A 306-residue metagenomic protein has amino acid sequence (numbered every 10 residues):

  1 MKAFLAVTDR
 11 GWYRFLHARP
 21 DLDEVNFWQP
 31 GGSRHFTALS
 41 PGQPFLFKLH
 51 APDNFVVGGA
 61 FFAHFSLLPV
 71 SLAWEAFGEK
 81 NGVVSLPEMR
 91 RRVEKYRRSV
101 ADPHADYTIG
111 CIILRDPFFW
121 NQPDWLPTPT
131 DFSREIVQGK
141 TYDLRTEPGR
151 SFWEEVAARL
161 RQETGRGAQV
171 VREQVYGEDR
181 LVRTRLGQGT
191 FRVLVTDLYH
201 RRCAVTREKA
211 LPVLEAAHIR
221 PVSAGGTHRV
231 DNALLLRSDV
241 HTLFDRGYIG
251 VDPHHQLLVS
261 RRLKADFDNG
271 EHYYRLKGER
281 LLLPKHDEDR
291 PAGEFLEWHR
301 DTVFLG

Functional and structural regions predicted by a protein language model:
M1-P41, L49-A51, F118, D124-S133 (+3 more regions): Compositionally biased, charged N-terminal/linker segments
A3-L5, Q122-G189, E208-V213, Y273-G306: A boundary/linker detector
Q29-G31, E163-R202, R220-D231: Short, charged surface segments at domain edges that flank catalytic/cofactor-binding sites
H50-G59: Short coil-to-beta-strand transition motifs
N54, A105-C111, V230, L243 (+1 more regions): A short, structural micro-pattern
F61-R134, Q256-R275: Aromatic- and Lys/Arg-enriched surface recognition patch
T190, E208-L214, I219-G306: A detector for short metal-coordination/catalytic motifs
